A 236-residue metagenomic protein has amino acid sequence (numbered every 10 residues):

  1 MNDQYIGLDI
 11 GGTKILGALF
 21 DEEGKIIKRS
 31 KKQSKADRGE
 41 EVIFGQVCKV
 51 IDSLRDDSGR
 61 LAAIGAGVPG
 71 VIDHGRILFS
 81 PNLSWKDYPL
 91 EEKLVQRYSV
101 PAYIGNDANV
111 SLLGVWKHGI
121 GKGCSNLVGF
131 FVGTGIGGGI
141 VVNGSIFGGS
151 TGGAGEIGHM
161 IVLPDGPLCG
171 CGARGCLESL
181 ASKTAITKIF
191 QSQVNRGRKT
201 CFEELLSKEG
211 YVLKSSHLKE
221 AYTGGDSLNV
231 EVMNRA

Functional and structural regions predicted by a protein language model:
N2-G45, R76-I77, G152: Short glycine-rich, Thr/Ser-proximal phosphate-binding strand/loop in the N-terminal lobe of ATP-dependent enzymes
D9, G65-P69, G105, G129-G135 (+1 more regions): Short beta-strand segments
I15, I104-A108, V162-T200: Glycine-rich phosphate-binding loop plus the immediately following alpha-helix
G17, A66, L94, I186: Residue-level signal for inorganic ion chemistry
S30-K31, K35-G59, L177-S179, T187-A236: Adenine-nucleotide phosphate-binding core of ATP-dependent small-molecule kinases
A36, E40-C48, D52, G59-I64 (+1 more regions): Glycine-rich phosphate-binding loop and adjoining helix at the ATP-binding site of ATP-dependent phosphoryl-transfer
I120-L180: Glycine-rich phosphate-binding loop of actin/hexokinase-like ATP-binding domains
